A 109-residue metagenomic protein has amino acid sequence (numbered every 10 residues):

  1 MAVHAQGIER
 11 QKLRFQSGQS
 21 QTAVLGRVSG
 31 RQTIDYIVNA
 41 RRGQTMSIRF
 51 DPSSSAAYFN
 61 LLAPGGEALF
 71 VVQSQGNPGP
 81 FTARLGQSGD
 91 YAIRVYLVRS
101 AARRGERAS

Functional and structural regions predicted by a protein language model:
M1-A5, F59, A108: Polar low-complexity intrinsically disordered regions
V3-I37, R41-G43: Non-catalytic extracellular/lumenal accessory regions of secreted precursors
Q6-F15, Y36, D90-S109: C-terminal edge strands of extracellular/lumenal beta-sandwich accessory domains
K12, Q16-G18, A23, G66-E67 (+3 more regions): Extended interaction regions within the primary functional domain
R27-G89, V95-L97: Acidic, Ser/Thr/Pro-rich low-complexity intrinsically disordered segments
